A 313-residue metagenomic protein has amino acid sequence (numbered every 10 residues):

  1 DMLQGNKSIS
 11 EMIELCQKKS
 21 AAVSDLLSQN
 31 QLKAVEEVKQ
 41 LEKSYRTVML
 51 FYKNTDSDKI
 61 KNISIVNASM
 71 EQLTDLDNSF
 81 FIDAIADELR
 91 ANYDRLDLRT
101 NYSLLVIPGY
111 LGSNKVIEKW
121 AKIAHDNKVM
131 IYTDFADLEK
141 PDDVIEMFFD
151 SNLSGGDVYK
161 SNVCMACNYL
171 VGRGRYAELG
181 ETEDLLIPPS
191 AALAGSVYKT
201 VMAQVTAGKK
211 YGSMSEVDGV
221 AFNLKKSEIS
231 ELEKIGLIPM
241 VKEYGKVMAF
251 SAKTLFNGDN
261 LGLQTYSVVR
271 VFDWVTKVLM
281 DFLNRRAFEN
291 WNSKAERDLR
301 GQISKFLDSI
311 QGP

Functional and structural regions predicted by a protein language model:
M2, S57, A68, L76-N78 (+1 more regions): Short linear motifs in intrinsically disordered/low-complexity regions
L3-K43, T47-L50, D56, A91-P313: Structured, hydrophobic secondary-structure cores that serve as assembly/anchoring elements
K43, N62-E71: Charged, low-complexity intrinsically disordered boundary/linker segments
N67-D94: A short, well-structured beta->alpha microelement
